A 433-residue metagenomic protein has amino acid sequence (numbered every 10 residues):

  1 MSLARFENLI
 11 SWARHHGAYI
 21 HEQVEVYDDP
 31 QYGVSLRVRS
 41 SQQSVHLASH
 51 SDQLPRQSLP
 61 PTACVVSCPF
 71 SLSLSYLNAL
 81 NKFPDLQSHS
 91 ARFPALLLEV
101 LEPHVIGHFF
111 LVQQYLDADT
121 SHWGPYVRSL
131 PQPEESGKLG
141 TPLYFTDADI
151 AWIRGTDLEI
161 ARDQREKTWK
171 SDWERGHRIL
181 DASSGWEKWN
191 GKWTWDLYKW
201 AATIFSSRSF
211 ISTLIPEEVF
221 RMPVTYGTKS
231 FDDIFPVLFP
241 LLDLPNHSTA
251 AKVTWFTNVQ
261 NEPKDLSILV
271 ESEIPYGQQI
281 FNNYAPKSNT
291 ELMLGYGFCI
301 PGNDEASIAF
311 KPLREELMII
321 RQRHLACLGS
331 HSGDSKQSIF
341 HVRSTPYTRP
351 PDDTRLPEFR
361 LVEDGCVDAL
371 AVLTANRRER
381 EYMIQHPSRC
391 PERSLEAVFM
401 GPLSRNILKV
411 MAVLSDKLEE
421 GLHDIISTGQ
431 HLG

Functional and structural regions predicted by a protein language model:
S2-Q42, S49-F70, L77-N81, P125-G433: Long, positively charged leader/targeting segments at protein N-termini
L74-R128: Eukaryotic helix-linker segments that join adjacent hydrophobic helices
